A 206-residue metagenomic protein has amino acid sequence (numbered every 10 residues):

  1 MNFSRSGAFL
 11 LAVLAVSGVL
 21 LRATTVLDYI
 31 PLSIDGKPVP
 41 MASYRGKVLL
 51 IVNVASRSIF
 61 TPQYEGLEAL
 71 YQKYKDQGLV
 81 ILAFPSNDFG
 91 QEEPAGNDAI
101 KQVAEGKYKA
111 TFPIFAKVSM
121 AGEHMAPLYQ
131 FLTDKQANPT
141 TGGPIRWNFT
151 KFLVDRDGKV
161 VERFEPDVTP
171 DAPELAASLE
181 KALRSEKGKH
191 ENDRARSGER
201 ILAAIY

Functional and structural regions predicted by a protein language model:
M1-L10: Bacterial N-terminal signal peptides that target proteins for export
V19-A42, P62, A126-P127: N-terminal "domain-start" segment that seeds a small globular fold
S33, N53-R57: Amphipathic alpha-helical repeat scaffolds
R45-L50: Local sequence-structure signature of Cys/Sec-based thiol-disulfide redox active-site neighborhoods
S56-I59, Q72-D76, E105-K109, T133-A137 (+2 more regions): Sec-exported extracytoplasmic/periplasmic mature domains
F60-M125: Structural microenvironment flanking redox-active thiols in thiol-disulfide oxidoreductases
P127-Q130, D134-R194, G198-Y206: Thiol-/selenol-based redox modules, centered on thioredoxin-like and closely related oxidoreductase domains
